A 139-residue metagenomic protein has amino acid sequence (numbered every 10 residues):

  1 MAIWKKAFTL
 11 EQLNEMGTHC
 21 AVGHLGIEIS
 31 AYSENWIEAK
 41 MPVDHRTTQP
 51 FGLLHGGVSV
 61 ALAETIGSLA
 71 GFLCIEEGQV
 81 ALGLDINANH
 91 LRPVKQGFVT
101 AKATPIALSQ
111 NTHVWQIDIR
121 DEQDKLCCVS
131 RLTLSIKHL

Functional and structural regions predicted by a protein language model:
M1-L139: Terminal targeting signals and extreme-terminal segments of soluble enzymes
